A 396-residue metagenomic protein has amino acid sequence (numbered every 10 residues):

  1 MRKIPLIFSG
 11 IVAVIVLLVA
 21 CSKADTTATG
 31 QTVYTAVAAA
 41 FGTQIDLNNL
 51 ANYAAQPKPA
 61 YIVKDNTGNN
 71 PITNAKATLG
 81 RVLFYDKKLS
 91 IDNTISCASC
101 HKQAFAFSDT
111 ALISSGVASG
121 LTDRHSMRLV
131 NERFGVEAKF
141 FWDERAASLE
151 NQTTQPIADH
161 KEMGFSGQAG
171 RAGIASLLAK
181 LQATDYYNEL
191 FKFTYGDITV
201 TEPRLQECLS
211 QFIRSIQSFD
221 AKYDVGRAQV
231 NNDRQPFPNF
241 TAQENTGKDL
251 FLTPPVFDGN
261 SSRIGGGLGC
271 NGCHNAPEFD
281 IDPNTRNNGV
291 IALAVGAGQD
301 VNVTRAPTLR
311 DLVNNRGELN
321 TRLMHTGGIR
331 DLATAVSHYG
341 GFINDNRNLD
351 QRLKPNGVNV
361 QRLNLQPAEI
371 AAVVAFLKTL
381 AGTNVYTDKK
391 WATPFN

Functional and structural regions predicted by a protein language model:
M1-I11: Bacterial N-terminal signal peptides that target proteins for export
L17-A20: C-terminal motif of bacterial Sec signal peptides marking the signal peptidase cleavage site
K23: Short, conserved catalytic or interaction motifs in soluble domains
T26-Q155, D224-H338, N344-N348, K389-N396: Short glycine/threonine-rich turn/loop motifs
E132, K139-A183, T194: Glycine/proline-centered hinge or cleavage motifs at structural transition points of membrane proteins
I174-F193, D197-D220, G328-N396: C-terminal capping alpha-helices of c-type cytochrome domains
